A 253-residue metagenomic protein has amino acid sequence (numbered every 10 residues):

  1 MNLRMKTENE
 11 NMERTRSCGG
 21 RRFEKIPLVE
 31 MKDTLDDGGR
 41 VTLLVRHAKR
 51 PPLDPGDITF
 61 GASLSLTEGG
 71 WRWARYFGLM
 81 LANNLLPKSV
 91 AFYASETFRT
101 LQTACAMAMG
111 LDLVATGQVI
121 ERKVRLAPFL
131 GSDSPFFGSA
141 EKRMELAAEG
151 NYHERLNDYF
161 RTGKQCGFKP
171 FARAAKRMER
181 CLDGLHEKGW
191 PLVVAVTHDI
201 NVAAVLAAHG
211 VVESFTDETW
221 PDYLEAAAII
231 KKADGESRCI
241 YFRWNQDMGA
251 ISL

Functional and structural regions predicted by a protein language model:
N2-L126, G163-A172, S214-G235, F242: Active-site-proximal alpha-helix that buttresses catalytic centers in soluble enzyme cores
L35, A175-C239: Active-site-adjacent alpha-helix immediately C-terminal to a catalytic or transition-state-stabilizing loop
R50-P52, V202-A203, G249: Short, acidic Gly/Pro/Ser/Thr-rich loop/turn segments
D54-I58, A104-C105, P135-A140, A207-A208: Short aromatic-enriched loop/helix-cap "lid" or pocket-rim segments at secondary-structure transitions that line
F98-R99, L130-D133, N201: Short, catalytically relevant binding-site loops at active-site mouths
R99-L113, G150-K169, C181, L185-V194 (+1 more regions): Short flexible/disordered coil segments
I120-G167: Low-complexity, serine/threonine/proline-enriched polar segments
A127, Y241-S252: Short, solvent-exposed aromatic-acidic interface loops
